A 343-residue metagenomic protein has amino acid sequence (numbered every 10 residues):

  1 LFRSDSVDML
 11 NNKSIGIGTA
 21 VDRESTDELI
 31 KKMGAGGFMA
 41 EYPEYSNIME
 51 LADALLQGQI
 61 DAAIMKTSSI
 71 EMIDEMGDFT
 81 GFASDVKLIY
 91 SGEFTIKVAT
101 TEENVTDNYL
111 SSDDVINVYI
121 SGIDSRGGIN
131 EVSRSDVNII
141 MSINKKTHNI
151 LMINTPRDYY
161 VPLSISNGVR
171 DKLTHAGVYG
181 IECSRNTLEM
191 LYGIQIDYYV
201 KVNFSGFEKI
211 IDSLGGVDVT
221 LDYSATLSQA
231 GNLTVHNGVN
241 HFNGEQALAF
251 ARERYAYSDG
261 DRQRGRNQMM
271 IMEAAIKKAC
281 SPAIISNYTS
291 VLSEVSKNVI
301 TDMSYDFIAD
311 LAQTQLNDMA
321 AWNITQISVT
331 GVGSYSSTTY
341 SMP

Functional and structural regions predicted by a protein language model:
S4-V7, N47: Alpha-helix N-cap recognition
N11-D27, M33-T67, E71-P343: Non-catalytic, solvent-exposed segments at the cell envelope interface
